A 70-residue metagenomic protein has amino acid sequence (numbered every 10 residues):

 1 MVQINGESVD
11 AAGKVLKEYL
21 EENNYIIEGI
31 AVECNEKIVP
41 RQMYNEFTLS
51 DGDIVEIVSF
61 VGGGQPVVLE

Functional and structural regions predicted by a protein language model:
M1-E70: Ubiquitin-like/PB1-type beta-grasp interaction modules and other compact soluble beta-rich domains
